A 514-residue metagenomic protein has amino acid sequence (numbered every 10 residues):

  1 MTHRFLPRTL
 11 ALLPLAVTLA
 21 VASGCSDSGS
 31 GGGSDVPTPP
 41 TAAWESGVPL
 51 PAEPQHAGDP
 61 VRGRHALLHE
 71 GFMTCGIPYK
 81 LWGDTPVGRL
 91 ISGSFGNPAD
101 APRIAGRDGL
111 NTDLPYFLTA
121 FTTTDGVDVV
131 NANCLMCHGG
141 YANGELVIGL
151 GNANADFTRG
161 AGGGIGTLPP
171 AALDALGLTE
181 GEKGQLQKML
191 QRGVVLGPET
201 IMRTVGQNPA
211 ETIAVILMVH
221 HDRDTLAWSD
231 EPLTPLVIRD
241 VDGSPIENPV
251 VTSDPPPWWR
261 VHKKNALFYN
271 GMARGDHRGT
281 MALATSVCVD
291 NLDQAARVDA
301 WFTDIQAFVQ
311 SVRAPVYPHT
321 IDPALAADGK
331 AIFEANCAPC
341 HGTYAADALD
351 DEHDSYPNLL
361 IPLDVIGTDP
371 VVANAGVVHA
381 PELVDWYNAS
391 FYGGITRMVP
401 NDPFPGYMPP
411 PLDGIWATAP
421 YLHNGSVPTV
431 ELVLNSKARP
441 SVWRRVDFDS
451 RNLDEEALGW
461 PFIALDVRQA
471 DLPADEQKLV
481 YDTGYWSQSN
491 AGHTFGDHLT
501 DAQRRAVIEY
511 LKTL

Functional and structural regions predicted by a protein language model:
T2-L13: Bacterial N-terminal signal peptides that target proteins for export
V21-G24: C-terminal motif of bacterial Sec signal peptides marking the signal peptidase cleavage site
S26, G33-L514: Periplasmic c-type cytochrome electron-transfer domains
